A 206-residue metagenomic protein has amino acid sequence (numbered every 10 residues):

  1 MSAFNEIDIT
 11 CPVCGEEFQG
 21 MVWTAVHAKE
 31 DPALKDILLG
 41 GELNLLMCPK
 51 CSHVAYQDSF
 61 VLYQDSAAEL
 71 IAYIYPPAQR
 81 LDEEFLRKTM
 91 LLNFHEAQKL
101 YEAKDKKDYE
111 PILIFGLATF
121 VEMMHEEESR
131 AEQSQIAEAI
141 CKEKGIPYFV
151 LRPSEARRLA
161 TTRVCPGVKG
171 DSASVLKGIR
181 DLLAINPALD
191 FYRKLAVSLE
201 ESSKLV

Functional and structural regions predicted by a protein language model:
M1-P76: N-terminal cysteine/histidine-rich coordination modules
N5, C14-G20, Q57-F60, A67-I71 (+5 more regions): Generic structural motif recognizing short loop/turn segments at the entrances and edges of beta-strands
D8, D31, D36, D58 (+7 more regions): Acidic-enriched, low-complexity/disordered segments with a strong bias for Aspartate over Glutamate
P12, P32, P49, P76-P77 (+5 more regions): Proline-rich intrinsically disordered, low-complexity coils
V22, E30-L38, L86, M90 (+5 more regions): Generic structural signal of hydrophobic/aromatic residues within well-ordered alpha-helices of folded domains
M47-Q133: Domain-exit/linker segments immediately C-terminal to small folded modules
R130-V206: C-terminal, charged low-complexity interaction regions
